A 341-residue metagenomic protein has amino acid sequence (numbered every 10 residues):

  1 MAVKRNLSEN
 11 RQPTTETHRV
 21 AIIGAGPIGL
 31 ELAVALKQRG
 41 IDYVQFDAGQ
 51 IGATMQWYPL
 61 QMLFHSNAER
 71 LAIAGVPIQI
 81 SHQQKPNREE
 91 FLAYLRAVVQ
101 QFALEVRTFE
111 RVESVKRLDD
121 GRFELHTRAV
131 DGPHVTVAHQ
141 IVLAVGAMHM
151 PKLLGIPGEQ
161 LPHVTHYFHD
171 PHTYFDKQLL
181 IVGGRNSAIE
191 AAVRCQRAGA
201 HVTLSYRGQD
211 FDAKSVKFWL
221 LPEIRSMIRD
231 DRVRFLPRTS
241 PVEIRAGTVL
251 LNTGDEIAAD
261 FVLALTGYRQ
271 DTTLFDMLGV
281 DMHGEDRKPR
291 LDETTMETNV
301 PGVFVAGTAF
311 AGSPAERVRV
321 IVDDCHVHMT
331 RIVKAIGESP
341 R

Functional and structural regions predicted by a protein language model:
A2-I23, A53, W57, Q101-K177 (+3 more regions): FAD-binding core/adjacent interface of flavoenzyme oxidoreductases
Q12-T17, I22-A48, Y167-F211, T294-R341: Rossmann-like dinucleotide/flavin-binding elements
V20-A21, A25-L104, I189-V216, G284-E285 (+1 more regions): Beta1-alpha1 glycine-rich phosphate/pyrophosphate-binding loop at the start of Rossmann-like nucleotide-binding domains
A33-A35, Q56-W57, L153-P157, A192-R194 (+2 more regions): Short amphipathic alpha-helical segments
A103, R107-E110, S114-K116, R122-G132 (+3 more regions): A Rossmann-like FAD-binding core segment of flavoenzymes
A144-V145, V182, L265-T266, M277 (+1 more regions): Short, well-ordered coil/turn residues at beta-beta hairpins and beta-strand->alpha-helix junctions within
